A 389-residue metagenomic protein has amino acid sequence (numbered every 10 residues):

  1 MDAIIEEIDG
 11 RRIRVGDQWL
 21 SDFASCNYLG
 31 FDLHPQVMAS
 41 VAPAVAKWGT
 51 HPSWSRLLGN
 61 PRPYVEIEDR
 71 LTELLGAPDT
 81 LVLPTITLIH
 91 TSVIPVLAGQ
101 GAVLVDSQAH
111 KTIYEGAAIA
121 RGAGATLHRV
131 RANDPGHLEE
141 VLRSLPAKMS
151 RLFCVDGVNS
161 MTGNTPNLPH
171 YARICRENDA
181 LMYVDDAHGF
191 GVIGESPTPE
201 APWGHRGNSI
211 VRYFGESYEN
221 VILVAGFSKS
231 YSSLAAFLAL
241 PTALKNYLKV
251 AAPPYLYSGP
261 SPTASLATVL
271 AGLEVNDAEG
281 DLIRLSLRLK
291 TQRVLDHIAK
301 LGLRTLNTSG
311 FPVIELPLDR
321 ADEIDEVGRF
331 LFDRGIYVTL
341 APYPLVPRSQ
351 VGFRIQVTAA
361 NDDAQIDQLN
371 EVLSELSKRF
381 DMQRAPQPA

Functional and structural regions predicted by a protein language model:
M1-T50, A180: N-terminal "arm"/small-domain region of PLP-dependent enzymes with the aminotransferase-like
P35, A39-P43, K47, D69 (+3 more regions): PLP-dependent enzyme catalytic core of the Aspartate aminotransferase-like
A39-T85: Conserved N-terminal alpha-helix of the aminotransferase class I/II PLP-enzyme fold
V93-K111, P135: Conserved PLP-anchoring active-site segment centered on the Schiff-base-forming lysine
H128-V184: Active-site phosphate-binding strand-loop segment of PLP-dependent enzymes
D179, P199-F227, N246, V250: Conserved active-site segment immediately N-terminal to the catalytic lysine that forms the internal aldimine
I222-G226, S230-I298, L303-L306: PLP-dependent aminotransferase class I/II
D281-L295, L301-R334, V357-A359, P388-A389: Conserved PLP-binding catalytic core of the aspartate aminotransferase-like
